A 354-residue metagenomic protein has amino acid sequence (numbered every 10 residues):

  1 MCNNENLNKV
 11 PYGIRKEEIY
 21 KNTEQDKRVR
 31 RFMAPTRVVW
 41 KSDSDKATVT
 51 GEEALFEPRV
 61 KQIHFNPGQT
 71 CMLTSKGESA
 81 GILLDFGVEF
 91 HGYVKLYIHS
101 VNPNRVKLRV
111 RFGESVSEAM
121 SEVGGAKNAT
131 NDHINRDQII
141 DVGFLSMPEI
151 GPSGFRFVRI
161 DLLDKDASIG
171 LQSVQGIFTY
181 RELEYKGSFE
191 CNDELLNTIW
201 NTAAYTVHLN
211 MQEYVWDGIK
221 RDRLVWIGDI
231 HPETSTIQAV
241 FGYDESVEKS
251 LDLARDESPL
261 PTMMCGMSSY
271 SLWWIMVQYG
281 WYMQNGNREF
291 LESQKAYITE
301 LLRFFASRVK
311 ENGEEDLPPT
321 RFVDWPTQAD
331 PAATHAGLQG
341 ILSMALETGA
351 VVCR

Functional and structural regions predicted by a protein language model:
M1-E213, D229, G242-S250, E289 (+1 more regions): Extracellular/oxidizing-compartment recognition motifs
T70-S79, E257-L260, V309-E311: Short, ordered beta-strand-loop transition motifs
E118-A119, F157, S168-I169, S173-T202 (+5 more regions): Active-site acid/base region of carbohydrate-active enzymes
A336-R354: Extended amphipathic alpha-helical segments enriched in small hydrophobics
